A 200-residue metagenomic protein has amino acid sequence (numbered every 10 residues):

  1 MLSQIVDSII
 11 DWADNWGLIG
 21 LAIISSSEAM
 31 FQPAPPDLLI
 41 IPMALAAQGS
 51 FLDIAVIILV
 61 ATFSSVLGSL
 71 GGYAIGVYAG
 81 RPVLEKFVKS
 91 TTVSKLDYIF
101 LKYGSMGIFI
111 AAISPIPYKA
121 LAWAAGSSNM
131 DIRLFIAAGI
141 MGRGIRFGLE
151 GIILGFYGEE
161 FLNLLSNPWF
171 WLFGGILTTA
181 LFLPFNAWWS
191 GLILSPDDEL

Functional and structural regions predicted by a protein language model:
M1-I23, Q48-A120, S127-M130, L134 (+2 more regions): Membrane-interfacial helix-loop-helix
S25-A29, G142: Alpha-helical segments in transporter systems
E28-D37, A111-K119: Short helix-coil transition sites and intra-membrane helix breaks within transmembrane domains of multi-pass
F135-M141: Central hydrophobic cores of alpha-helical transmembrane segments in multi-pass integral membrane proteins
